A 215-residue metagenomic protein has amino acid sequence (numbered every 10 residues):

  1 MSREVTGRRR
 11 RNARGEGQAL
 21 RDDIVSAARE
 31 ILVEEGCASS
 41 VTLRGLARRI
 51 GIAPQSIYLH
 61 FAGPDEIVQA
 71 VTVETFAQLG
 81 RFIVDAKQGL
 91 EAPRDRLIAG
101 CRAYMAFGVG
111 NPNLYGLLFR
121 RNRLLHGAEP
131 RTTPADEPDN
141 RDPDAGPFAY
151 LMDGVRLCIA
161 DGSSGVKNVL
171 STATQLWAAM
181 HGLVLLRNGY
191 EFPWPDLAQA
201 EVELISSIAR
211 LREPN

Functional and structural regions predicted by a protein language model:
M1-A19, E30, N215: N-terminal intrinsically disordered/low-complexity leader segments
D23, E34-E66, A70: Helix-turn-helix
D23-E30, R49, E66-Q88, A99 (+5 more regions): Alpha-helical structural segments
I83, H126-D161, L170-T174, V202-A209: Amphipathic alpha-helical packing segments from all-alpha helical-bundle domains
R94-N113, L170, T174, V202-S206: Amphipathic alpha-helical segments that line or abut small-molecule/effector binding pockets and mediate allosteric
G110-T133, L185-E191: Amphipathic alpha-helical segments used for helix-helix packing
D153, L157, D161, L176-P195 (+1 more regions): Amphipathic C-terminal alpha-helical segment
